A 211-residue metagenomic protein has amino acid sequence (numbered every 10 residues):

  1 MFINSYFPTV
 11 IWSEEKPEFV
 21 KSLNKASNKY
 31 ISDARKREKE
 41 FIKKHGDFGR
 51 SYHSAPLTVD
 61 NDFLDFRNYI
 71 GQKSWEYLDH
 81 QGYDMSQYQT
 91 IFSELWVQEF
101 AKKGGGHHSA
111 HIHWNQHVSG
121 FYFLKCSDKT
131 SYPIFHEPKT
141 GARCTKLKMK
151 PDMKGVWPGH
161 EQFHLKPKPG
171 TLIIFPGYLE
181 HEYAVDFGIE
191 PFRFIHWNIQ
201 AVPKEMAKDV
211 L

Functional and structural regions predicted by a protein language model:
M1-Y88: Non-heme Fe(II)/2-oxoglutarate
F7-I11, H117, F192-F194: Short hydrophobic/aromatic beta-strand or adjacent loop that forms the aromatic wall/cage of a ligand/substrate-binding
P17, F123-K125, N198-V202: Solvent-exposed residues in well-ordered beta-strands and their adjoining turns, especially edge/terminal strands
Y52, P133, Y183: Short clusters of hydrophobic/aromatic residues that line enzyme substrate/ligand-binding pockets
V59-I91, A101-H117, L124-D128, A207: Active-site region of the double-stranded beta-helix
L95-V97, G120-Y122, I195-I199: A structural signal for short, well-ordered beta-strand segments
Q98-L172, E205-A207: Catalytic core of non-heme Fe(II) oxygenases with the double-stranded beta-helix
K154-L211: Catalytic core of Fe(II)/2-oxoglutarate
